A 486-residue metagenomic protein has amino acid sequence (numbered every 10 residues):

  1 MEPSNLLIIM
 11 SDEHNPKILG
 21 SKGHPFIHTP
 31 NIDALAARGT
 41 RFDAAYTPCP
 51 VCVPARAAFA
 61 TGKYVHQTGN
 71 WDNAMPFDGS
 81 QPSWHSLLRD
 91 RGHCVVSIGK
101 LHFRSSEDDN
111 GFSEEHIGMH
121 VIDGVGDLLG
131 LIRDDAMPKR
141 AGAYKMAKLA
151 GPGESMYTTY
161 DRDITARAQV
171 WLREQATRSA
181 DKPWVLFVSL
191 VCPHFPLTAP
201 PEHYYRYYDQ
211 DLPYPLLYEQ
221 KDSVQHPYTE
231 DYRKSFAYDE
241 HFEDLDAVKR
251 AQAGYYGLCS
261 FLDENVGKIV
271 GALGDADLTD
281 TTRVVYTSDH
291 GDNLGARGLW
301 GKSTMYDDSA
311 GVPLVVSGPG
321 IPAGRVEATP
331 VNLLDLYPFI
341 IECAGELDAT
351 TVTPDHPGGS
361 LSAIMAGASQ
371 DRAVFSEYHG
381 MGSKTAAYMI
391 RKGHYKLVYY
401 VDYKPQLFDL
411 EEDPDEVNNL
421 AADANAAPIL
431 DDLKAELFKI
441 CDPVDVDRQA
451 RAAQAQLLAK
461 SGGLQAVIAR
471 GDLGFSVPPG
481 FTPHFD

Functional and structural regions predicted by a protein language model:
M1-Y400, P405, P414-A435, A466-D486: Formylglycine-dependent sulfatase
S362-A366, A452-Q465: Amphipathic alpha-helical surface "interface" segments used for docking/oligomerization or membrane association within
E411: Residues forming the ATP-binding cleft of Hanks-type serine/threonine protein kinase domains
A424-K460: A contiguous, mid-protein "functional segment" used to position or interact with cofactors/ions or partner subunits
